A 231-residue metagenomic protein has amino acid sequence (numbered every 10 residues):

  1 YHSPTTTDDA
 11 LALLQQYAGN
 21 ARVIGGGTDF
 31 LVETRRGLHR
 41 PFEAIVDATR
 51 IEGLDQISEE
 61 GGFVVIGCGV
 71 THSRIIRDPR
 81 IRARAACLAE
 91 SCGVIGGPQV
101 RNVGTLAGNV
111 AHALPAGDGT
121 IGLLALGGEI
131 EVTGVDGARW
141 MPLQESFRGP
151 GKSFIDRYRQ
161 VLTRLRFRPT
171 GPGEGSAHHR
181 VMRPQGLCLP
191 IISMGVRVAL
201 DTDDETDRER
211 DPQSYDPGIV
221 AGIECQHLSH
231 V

Functional and structural regions predicted by a protein language model:
Y1-V231: C-terminal structural segment of proteins
